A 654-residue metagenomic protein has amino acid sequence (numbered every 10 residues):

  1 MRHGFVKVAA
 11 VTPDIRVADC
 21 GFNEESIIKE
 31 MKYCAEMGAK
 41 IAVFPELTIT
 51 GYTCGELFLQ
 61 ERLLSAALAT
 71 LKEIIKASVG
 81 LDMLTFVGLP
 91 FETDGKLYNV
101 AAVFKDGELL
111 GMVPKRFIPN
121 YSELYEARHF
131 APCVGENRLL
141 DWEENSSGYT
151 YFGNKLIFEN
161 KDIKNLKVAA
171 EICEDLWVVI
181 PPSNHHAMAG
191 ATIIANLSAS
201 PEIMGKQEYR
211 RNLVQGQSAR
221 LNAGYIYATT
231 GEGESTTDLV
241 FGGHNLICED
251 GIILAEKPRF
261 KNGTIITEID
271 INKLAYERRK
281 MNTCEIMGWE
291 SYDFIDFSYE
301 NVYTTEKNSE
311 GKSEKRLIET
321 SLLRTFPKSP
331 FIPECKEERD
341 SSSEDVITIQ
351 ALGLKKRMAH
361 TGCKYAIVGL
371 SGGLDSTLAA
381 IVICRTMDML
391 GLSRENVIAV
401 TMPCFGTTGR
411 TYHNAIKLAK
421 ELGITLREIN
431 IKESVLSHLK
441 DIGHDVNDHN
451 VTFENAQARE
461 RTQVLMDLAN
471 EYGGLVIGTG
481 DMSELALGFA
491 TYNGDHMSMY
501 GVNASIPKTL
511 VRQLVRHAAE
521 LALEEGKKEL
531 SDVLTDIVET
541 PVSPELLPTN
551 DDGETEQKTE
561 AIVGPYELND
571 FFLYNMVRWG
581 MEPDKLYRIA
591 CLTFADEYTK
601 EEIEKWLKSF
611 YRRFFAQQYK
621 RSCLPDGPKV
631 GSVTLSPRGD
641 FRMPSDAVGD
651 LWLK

Functional and structural regions predicted by a protein language model:
M1-I367, R385-R394, L426: Enzyme catalytic cores with a strong preference for nitrogen-chemistry domains
N23, K164, A223, S235 (+5 more regions): ATP/NTP-dependent adenylation/nucleotidyl-transfer catalytic domains that generate, transfer, or process NMP-activated
